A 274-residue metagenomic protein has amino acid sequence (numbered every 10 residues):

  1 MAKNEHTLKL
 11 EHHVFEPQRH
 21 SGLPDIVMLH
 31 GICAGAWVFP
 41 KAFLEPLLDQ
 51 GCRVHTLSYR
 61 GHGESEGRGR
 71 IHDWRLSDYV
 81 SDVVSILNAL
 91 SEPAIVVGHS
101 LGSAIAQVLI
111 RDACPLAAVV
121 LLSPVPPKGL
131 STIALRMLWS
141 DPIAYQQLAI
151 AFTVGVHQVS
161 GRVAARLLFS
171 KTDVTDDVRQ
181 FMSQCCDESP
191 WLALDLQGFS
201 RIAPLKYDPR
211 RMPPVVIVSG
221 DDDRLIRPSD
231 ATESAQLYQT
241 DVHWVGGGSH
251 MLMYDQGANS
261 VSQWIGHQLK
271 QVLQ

Functional and structural regions predicted by a protein language model:
G31-G35, S100, D221: Active-site glycine-rich loops that stabilize anionic/oxyanionic intermediates across multiple enzyme folds
I32-L44: The serine-hydrolase catalytic nucleophile loop
L47-R68: Conserved alpha/beta-hydrolase
D78-A94: Conserved acidic catalytic loop of the alpha/beta-hydrolase fold
P115, V119-I150, L192-F199: Flexible "cap/lid" loop of the alpha/beta hydrolase fold
R211, I217-S219: Short beta-strand/loop motif that positions the catalytic acidic residue of the alpha/beta-hydrolase fold
R224-D230: Conserved alpha/beta-hydrolase "acid-adjacent" motif
G248-S260: Catalytic histidine-centered segment of alpha/beta-hydrolase-like enzymes
